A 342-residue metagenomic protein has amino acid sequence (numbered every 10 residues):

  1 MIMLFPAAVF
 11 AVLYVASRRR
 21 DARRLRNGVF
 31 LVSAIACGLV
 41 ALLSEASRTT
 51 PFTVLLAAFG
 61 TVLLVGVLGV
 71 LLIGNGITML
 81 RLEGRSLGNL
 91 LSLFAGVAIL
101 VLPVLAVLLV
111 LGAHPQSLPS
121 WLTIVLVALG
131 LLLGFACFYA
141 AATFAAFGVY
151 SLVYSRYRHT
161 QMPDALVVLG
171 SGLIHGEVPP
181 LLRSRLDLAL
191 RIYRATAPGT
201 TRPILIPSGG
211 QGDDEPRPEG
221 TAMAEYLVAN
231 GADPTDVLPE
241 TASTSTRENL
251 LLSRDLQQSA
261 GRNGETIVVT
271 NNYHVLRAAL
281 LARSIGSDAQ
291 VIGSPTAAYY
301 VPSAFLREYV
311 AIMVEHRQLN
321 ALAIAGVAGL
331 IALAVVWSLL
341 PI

Functional and structural regions predicted by a protein language model:
M1-T160, S259-E265, V269-I342: Extended hydrophobic blocks
G148-V149, Y154-A304: A structural signal for short, hydrophobic/glycine-enriched beta-strand patches
